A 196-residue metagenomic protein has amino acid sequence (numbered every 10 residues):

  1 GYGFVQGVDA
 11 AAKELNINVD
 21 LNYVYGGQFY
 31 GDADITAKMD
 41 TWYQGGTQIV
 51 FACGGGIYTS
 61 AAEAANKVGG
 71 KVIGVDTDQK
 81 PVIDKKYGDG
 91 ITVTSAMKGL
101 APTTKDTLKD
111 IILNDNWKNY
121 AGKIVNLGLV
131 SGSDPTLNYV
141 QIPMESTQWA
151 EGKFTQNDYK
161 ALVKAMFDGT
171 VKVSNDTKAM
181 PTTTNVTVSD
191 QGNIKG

Functional and structural regions predicted by a protein language model:
G1-G196: A residue-level marker of the well-folded mature domains of exported/periplasmic proteins
